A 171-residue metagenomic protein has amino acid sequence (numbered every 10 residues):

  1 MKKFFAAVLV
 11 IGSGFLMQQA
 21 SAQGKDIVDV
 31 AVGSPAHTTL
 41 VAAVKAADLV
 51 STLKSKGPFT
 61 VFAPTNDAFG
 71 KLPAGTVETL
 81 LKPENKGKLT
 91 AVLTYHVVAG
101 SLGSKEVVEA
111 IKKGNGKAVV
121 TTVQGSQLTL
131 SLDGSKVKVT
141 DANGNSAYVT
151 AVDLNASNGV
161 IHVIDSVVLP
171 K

Functional and structural regions predicted by a protein language model:
M1-F5, Q18-Q19: Bacterial Sec-dependent N-terminal signal peptides
F4-G14: Sec-dependent N-terminal signal peptides
L16-K171: Mature, structured domains of secreted/extracytosolic soluble proteins
